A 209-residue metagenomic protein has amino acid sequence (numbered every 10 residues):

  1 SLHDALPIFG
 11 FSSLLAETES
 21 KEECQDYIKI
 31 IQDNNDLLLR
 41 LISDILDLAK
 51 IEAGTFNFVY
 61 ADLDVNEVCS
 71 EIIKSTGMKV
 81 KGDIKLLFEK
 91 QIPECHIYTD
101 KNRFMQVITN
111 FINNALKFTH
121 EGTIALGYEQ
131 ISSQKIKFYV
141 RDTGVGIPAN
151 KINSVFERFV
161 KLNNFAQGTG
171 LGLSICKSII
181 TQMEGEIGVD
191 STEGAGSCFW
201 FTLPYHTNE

Functional and structural regions predicted by a protein language model:
P7-E22, I30, M78: Conserved C-terminal segment of the DHp
D33-L38: Short alpha-helical segment of the dimerization/phosphotransfer core of two-component systems
A49-Y60: Helix-loop junction within the histidine kinase core
V59-D64, K85-C95, I131: Conserved catalytic submotifs in the C-terminal HATPase_c
I147-F159, F199: Short conserved segment of the HATPase_c
G172, C176: Short alpha-helical Gxxx[C/S/T] motif in the catalytic ATP-binding
